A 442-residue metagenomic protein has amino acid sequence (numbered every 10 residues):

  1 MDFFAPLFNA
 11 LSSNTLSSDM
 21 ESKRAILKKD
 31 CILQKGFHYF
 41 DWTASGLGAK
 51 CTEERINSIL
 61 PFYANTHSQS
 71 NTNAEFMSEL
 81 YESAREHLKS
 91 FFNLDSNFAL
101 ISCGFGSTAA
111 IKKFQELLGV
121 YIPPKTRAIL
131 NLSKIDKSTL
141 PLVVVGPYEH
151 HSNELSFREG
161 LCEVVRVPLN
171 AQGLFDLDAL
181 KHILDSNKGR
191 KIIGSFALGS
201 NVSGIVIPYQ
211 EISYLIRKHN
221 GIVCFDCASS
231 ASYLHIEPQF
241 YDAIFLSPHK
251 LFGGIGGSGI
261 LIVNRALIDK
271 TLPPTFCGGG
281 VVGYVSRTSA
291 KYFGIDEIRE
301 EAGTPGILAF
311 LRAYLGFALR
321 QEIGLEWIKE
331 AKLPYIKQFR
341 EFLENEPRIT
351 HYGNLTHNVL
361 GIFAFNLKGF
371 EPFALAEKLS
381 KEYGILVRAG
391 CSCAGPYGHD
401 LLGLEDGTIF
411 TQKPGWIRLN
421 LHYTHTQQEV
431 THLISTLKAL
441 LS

Functional and structural regions predicted by a protein language model:
M1-S442: Pyridoxal 5′-phosphate
